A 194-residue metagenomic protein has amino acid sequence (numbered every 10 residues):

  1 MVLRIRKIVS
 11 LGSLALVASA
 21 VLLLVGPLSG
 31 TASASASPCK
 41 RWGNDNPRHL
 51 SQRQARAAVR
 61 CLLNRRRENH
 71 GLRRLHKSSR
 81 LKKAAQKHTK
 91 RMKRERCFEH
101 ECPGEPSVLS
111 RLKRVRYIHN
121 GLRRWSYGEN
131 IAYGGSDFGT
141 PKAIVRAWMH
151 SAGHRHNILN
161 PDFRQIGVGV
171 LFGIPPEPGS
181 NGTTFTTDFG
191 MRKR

Functional and structural regions predicted by a protein language model:
M1-A34: Secretory targeting and sorting signals
V2-L3, S107-K193: A well-ordered secondary-structure block
I5-I8, E68, T89, H156: Hydrophobic alpha-helical segments, especially transmembrane helices and their immediate juxtamembrane helical caps
L22-L24, F98-E99, Y117, A132-Y133: A short, ordered amphipathic alpha-helix with a cationic face
S35-S37, T184: Boundary of Sec targeting at the N-terminus
S37-C39, P47-Y117, P161-L171: Short, well-ordered surface patches within globular domains
